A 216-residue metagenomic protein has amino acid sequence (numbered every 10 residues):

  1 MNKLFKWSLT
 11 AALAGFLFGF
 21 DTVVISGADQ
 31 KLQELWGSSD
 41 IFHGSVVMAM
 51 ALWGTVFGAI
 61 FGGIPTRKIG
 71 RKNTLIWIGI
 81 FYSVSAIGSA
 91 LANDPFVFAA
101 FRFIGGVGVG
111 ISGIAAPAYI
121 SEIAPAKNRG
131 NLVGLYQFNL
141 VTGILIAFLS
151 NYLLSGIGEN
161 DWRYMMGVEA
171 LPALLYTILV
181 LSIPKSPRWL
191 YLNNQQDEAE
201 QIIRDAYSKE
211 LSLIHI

Functional and structural regions predicted by a protein language model:
M1-I214: Transmembrane-helix signature of 12-pass secondary carriers
